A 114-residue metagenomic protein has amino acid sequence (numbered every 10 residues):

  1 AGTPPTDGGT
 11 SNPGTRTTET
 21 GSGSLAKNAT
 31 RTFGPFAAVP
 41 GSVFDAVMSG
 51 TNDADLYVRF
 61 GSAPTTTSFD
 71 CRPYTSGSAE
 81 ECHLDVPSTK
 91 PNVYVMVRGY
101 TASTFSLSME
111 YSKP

Functional and structural regions predicted by a protein language model:
A1-T15: Ser/Thr/Gly/Pro-rich low-complexity, disordered linker/stalk segments of secreted and cell-surface proteins
S11-T17, N52, C82-H83: Ser/Thr-rich, low-complexity intrinsically disordered terminal regions
G14-T15, L25, G77: A generic short-segment signal for beta-strand/edge and adjacent turn/coil regions
G23-S68, V86-N92, R98-A102, K113: Acidic, Ser/Thr/Pro-rich low-complexity intrinsically disordered segments
T67-S76: Solvent-exposed serine/threonine-rich low-complexity stretches and specific carbohydrate-binding patches
G77-S88: Beta-sandwich interaction modules
S106-E110: Edge beta-strands of extracellular beta-sandwich domains
